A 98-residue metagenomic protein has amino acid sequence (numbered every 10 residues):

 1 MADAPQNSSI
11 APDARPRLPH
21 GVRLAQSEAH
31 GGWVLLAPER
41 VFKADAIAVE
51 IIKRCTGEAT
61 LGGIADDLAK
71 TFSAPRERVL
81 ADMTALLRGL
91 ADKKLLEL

Functional and structural regions predicted by a protein language model:
M1-V49, K53: Acidic, low-complexity/disordered tracts enriched in E/D and polar residues
A37-L98: Long, charge-rich, low-complexity alpha-helical segments
